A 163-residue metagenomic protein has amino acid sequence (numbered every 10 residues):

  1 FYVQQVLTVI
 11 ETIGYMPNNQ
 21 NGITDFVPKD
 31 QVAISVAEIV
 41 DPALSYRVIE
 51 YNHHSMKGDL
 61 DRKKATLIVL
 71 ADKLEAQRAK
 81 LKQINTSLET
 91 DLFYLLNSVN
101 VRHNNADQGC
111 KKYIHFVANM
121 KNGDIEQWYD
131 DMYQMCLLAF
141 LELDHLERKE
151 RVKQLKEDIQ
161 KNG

Functional and structural regions predicted by a protein language model:
F1-I39: Internal, Lys/Arg-enriched amphipathic helical interaction segments that engage polyanionic partners
V9, S35, R47-E50, V69 (+1 more regions): Charge-rich, solvent-exposed alpha-helical interaction surfaces
F26-L44, E89-H103: An acidic intrinsically disordered interaction segment
V36-V40, D59-R62, K121, I125: Generic alpha-helical structural element
V40-Y46, T66-A71: Helix-boundary capping/turn motifs
S45-K63: A long, hydrophobic alpha-helical segment
G58-I84: Extended serine/threonine-enriched, polar tracts that run as long, contiguous segments within proteins
I68, A79-G163: Alpha-helical oligomerization segments
